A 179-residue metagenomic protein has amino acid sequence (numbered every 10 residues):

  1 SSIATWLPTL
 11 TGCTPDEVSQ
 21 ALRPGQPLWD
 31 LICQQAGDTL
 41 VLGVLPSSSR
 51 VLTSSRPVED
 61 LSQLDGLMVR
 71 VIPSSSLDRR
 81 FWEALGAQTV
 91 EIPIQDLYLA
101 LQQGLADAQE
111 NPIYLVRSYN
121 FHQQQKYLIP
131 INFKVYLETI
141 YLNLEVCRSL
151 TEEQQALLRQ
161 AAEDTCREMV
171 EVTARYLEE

Functional and structural regions predicted by a protein language model:
S1-P15, L31-Q35, T39-E179: N-terminal secretory/targeting leader peptides
V18-D30: Signature of the catalytic double-stranded beta-helix
